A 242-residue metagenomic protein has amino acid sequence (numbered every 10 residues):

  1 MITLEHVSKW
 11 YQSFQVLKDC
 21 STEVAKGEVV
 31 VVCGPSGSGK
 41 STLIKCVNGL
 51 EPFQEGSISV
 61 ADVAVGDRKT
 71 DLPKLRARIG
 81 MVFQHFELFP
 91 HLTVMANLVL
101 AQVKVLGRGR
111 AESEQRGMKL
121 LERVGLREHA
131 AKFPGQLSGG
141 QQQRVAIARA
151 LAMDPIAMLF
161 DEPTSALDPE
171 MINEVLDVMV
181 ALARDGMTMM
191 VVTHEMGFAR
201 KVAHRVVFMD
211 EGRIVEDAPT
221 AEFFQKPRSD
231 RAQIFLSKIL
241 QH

Functional and structural regions predicted by a protein language model:
M1-L4, S8-T220: ABC family nucleotide-binding domain
A221-H242: C-terminal boundary and immediately downstream tail of ABC-type ATPase nucleotide-binding domains
